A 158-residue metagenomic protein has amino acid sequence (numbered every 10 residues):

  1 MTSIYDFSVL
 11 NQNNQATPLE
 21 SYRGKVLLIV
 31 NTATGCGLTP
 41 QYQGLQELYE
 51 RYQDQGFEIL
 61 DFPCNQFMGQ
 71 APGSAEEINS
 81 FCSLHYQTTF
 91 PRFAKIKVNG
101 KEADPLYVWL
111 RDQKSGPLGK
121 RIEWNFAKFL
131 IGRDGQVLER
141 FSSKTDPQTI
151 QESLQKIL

Functional and structural regions predicted by a protein language model:
M1-L158: Chalcogenol-based redox active-site neighborhoods
